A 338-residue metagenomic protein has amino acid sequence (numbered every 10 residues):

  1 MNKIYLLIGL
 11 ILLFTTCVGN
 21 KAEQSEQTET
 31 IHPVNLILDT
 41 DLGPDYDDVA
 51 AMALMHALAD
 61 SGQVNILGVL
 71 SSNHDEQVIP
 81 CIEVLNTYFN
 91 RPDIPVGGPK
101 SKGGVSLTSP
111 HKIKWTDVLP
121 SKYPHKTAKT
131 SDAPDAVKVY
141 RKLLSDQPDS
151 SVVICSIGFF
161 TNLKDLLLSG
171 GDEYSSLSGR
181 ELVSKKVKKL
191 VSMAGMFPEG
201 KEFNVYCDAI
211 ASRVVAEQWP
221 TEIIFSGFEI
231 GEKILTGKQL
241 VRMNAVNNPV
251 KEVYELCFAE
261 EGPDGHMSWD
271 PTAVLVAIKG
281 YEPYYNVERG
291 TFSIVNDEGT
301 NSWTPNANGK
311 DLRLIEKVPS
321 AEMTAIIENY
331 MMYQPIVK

Functional and structural regions predicted by a protein language model:
I4-L13: Sec-dependent N-terminal signal peptides
V18-K338: N-terminal acidic, glycine/proline-rich low-complexity segments
